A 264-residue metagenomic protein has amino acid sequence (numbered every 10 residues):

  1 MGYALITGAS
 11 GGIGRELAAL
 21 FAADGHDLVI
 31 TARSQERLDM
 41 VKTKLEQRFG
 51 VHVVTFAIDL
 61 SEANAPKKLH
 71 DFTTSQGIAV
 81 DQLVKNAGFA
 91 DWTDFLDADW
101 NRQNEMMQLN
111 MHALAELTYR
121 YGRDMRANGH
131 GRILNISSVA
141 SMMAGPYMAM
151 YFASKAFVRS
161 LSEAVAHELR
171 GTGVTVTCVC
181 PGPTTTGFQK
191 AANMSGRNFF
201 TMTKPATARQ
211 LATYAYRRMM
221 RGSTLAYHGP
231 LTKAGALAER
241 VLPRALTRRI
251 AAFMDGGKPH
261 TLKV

Functional and structural regions predicted by a protein language model:
S10-G11: Conserved glycine-rich cofactor-binding loop
D24-M40: Conserved glycine-rich Rossmann-like NAD(P)H-binding loop of the short-chain dehydrogenase/reductase
N86-D91: Conserved NAD(P)H cofactor-binding loop of Rossmann-fold oxidoreductase domains
D94-M107: Substrate-binding pocket helix/loop in short-chain dehydrogenase/reductase
T118, S154: Active-site helix of classical SDR
S138: Residue(s) in the substrate-gating loop at a strand-loop-helix junction that position the organic substrate next
C178, F199-G235: C-terminal helical subdomain
